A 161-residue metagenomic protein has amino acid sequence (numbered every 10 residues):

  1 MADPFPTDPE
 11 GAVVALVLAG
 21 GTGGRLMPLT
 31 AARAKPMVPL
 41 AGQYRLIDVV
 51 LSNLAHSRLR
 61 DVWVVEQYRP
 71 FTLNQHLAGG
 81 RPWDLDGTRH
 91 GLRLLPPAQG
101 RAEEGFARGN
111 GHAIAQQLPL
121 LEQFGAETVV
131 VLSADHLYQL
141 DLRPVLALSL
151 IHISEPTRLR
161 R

Functional and structural regions predicted by a protein language model:
A2-P82, T88-H90, G100-E103, A147 (+1 more regions): N-terminal glycine-rich phosphate-binding loop and ensuing alpha1 helix
R89-I114: Active-site-proximal specificity loops/subdomain of glycosyltransferases
L121-A126: Glycine-rich phosphate-binding loop signature in dinucleotide/nucleotide-binding domains
V129: Short aromatic/hydrophobic "clamp" motif used to bind/position activated sugar donors
L132-A134: Active-site acidic Asp-centered loop
H136-A147: Acidic donor-binding/catalytic loop of UDP-sugar-dependent glycosyltransferases, especially processive GT2
I151-R161: Single conserved hydrophobic/aromatic residue that forms the stacking wall/gate of nucleotide- or nucleobase-binding
